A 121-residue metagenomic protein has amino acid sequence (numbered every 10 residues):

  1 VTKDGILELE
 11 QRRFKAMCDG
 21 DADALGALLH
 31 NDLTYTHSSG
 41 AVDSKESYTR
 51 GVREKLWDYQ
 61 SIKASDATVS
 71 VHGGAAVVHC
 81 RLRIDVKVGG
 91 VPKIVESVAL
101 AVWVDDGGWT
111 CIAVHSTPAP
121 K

Functional and structural regions predicted by a protein language model:
V1-A27, D32-K121: A beta-strand edge to alpha-helix "cap/lid" segment located at domain peripheries
